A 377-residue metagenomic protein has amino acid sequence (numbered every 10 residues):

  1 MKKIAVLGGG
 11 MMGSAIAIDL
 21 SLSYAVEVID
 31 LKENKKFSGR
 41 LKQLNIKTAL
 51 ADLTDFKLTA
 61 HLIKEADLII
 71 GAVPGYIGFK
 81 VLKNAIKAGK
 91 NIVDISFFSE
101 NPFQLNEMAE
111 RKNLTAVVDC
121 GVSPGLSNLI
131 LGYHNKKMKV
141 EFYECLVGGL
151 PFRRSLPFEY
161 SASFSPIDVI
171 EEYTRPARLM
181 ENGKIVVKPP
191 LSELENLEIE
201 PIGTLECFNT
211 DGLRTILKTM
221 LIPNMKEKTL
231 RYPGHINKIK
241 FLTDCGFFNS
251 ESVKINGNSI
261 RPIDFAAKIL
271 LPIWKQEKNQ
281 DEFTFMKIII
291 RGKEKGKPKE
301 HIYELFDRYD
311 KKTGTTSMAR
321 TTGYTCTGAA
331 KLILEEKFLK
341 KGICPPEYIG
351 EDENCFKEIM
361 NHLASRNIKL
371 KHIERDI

Functional and structural regions predicted by a protein language model:
I4-G8: Conserved N-terminal Rossmann-fold NAD(P)-binding element of oxidoreductases
M12: Hydrophobic/small residue at the entry helix of a nucleotide-binding pocket
V26-R40: NAD(P)-binding Rossmann-fold cofactor-contacting core
T54-K64: Conserved Rossmann-fold cofactor-binding substructure of NAD(P)-dependent oxidoreductases
I63, D67-A72, I92-D94: N-terminal Rossmann-like NAD(P) cofactor-binding module of classical short-chain dehydrogenase/reductase
N84-P102: ADP-ribose/adenylate-binding Rossmann-like module
S96-A116: Rossmann-fold NAD(P)-binding glycine/threonine-rich loop
K136-I377: C-terminal catalytic/substrate-binding lobe primarily of soluble NAD(P)-dependent oxidoreductases
